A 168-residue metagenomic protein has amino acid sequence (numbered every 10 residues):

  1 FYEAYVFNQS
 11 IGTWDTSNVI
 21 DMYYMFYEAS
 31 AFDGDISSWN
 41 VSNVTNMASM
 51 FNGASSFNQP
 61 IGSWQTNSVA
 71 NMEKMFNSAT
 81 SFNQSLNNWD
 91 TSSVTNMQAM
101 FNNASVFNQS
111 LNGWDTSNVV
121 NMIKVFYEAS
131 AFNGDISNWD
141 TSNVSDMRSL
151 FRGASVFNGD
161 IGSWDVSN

Functional and structural regions predicted by a protein language model:
F1-N168: Negatively charged
